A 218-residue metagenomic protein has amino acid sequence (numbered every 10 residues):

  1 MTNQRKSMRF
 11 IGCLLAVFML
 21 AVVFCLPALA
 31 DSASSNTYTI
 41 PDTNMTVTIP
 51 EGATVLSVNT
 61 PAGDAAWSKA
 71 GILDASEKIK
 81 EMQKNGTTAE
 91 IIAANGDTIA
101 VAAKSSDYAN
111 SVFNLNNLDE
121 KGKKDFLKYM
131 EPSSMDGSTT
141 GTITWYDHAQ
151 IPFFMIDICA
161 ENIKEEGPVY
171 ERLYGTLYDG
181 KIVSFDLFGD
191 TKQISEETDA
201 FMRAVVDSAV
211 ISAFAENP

Functional and structural regions predicted by a protein language model:
T2-L14, F18-T88, D186-P218: N-terminal targeting sequences that direct proteins away from the cytosol to non-cytosolic compartments
I11, V17, D31, T46 (+7 more regions): Short linear sequence motifs
T39-P41, A93, D147, L177: A general beta-strand register signal
T43-M45, I49-E51, D97, E171 (+1 more regions): Envelope-exposed proteins and targeting segments
A62-E171: Conserved polar/disulfide-associated segments of primarily extracytoplasmic proteins
Y129-T139, W145-P218: Short, well-structured beta-strand
